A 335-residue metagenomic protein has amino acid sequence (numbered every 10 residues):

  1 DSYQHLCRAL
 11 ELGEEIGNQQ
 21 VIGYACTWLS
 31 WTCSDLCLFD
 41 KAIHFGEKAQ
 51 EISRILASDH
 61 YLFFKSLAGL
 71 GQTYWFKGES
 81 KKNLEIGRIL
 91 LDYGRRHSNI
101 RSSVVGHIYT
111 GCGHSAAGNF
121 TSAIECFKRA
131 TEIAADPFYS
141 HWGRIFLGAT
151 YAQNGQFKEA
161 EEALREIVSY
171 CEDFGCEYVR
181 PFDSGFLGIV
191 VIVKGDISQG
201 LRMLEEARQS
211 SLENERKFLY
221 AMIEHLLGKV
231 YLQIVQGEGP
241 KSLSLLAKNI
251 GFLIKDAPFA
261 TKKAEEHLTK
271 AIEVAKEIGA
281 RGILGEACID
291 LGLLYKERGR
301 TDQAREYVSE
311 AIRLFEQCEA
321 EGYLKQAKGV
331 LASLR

Functional and structural regions predicted by a protein language model:
D1, V21-L38, Y61-E79, S102-N119 (+6 more regions): Tandem amphipathic alpha-helical repeat scaffolds
S2, L6-A9, L29, A42 (+11 more regions): Tetratricopeptide repeat
E11-N18, I52-D59, Y93-N99, E132-Y139 (+4 more regions): Short coil/turn linkers that connect adjacent helices within long alpha-helical scaffolds, especially alpha-solenoid
H97, A116, F120-F127, T131-D136 (+2 more regions): Long, internal scaffold/assembly segments composed of regular secondary structure
F138, K158, Y178-V179, S198 (+3 more regions): Short helix-capping and inter-helix turn/linker motifs at the boundaries of alpha-helical repeat units
L201-S210, R216-K229, P258-K270: C-terminal structural cap/anchor segments
G239-K241: Extended, charged low-complexity regulatory segments
L253-R335: C-terminal structured "cap/appendage" subdomains that terminate the fold
